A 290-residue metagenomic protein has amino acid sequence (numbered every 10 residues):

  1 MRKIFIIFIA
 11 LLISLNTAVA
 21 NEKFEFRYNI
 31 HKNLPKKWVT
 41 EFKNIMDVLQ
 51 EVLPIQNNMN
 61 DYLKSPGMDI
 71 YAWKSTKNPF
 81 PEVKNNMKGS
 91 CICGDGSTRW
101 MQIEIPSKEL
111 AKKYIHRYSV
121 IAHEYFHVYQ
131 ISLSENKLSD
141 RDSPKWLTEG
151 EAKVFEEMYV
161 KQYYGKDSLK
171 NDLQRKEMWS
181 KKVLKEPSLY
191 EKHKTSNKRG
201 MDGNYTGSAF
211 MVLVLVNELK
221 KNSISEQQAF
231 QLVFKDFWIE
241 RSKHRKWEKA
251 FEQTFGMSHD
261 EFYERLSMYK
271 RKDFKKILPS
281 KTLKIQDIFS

Functional and structural regions predicted by a protein language model:
F5-A18: Hydrophobic h-region of N-terminal signal peptides that target proteins for export in Gram-negative bacteria
I9, H116-V120, D142: A generic hydrophobic-helix recognition signal that picks specific residues within alpha-helical hydrophobic
L12, L49, L53-N57, Y129 (+5 more regions): A generic secondary-structure signal for well-formed alpha-helical elements
N21-K137: Juxtacatalytic substrate-recognition/specificity segment
T40-K43, I115, S119, H123 (+2 more regions): A structural signal for well-ordered alpha-helical segments within the folded catalytic domains of diverse enzymes
L138-M211, N217-I224, K235-F289: Acidic/His/Gly-enriched intrinsically disordered linker/tail segments that often contain short helix/coil "MoRF-like"
